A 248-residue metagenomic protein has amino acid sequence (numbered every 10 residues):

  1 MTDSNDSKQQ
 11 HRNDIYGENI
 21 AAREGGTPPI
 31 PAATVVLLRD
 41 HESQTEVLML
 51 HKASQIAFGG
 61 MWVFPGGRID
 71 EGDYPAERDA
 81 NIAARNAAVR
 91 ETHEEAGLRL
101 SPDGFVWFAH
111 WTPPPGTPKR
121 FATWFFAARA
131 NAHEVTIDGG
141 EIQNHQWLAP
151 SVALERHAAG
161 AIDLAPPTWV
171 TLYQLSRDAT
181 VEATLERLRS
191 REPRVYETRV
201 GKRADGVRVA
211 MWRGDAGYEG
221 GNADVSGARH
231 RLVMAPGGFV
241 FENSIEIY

Functional and structural regions predicted by a protein language model:
M1-I142, L148-Y248: N-terminal leader/linker segments that precede catalytic domains of diphosphate-processing enzymes
